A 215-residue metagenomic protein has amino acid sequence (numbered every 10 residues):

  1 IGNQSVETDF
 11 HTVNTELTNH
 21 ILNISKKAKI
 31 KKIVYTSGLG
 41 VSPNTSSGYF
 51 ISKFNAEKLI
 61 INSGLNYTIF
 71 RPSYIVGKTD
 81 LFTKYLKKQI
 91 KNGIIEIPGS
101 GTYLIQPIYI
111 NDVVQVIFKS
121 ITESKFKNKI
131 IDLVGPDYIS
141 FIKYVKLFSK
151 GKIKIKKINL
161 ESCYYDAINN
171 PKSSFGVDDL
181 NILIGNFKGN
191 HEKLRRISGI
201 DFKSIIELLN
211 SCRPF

Functional and structural regions predicted by a protein language model:
I1-H20, I24-K27, G40-S42: NAD(P)H-binding glycine-rich loop region in Rossmannoid oxidoreductase-like domains and their noncatalytic homologs
S37, E57-K84, K88-Q89, P98: Conserved beta-loop-beta element that borders a ligand/cofactor-binding pocket
L81-T83, G99-I121, K129: Substrate-positioning beta->alpha
P98-Y103, I131-Y138, S149, R195-G199: Glycine-rich Rossmann NAD(P)(H)-binding loop
V113, I117, L133, Y144 (+1 more regions): Non-catalytic, hydrophobic alpha-helical segments
K127-P136, I142-Y144, I155: A recurrent short beta-strand within the Rossmann-like NAD(P)-dependent oxidoreductase core
K146-K188: Terminal hydrophobic/aromatic helix or amphipathic segment near a protein terminus
N186-F215: Amphipathic terminal alpha-helices
